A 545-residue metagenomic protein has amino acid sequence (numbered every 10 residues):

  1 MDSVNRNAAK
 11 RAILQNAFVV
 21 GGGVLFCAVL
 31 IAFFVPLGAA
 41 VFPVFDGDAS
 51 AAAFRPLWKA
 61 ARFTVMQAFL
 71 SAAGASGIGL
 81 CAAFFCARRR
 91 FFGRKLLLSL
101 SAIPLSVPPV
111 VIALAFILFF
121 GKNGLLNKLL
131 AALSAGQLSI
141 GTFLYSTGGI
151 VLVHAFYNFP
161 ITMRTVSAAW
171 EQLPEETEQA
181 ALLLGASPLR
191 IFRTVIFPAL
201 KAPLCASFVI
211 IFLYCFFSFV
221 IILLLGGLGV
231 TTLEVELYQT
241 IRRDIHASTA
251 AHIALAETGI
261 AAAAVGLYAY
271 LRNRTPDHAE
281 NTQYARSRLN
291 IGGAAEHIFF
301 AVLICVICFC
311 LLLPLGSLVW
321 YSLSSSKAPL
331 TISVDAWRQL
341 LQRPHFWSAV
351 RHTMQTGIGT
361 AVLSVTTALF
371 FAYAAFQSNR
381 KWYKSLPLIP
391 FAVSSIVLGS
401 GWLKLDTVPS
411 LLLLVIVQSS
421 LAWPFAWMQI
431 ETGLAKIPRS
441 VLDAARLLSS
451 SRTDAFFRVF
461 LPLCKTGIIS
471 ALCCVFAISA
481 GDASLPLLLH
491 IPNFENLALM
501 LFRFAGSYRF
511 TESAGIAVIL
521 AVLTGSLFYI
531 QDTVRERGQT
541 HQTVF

Functional and structural regions predicted by a protein language model:
M1-L14: Short, Lys/Arg-rich, polar N-terminal cytosolic tail immediately upstream of the first transmembrane signal-anchor
S3, L183, V534-F545: Short, charged juxtamembrane terminal tails flanking transmembrane helices
A9, G47-F54, I332-L341: A short amphipathic helical element positioned immediately N-terminal to and/or at the very start of a transmembrane
L14-D46, R55-E171, A199-G226, H252-A269 (+5 more regions): Membrane-water interface segments at the C-terminal ends of transmembrane alpha-helices in multi-pass inner-membrane
F54, L173-L200, D443-C464: Short helix-to-coil transition segments within interhelical loops that connect adjacent transmembrane helices
S187, P276-I291, P329-L340: Juxtamembrane inter-helical linkers in multi-pass membrane proteins
V220-I245, S326-L330, A483-F510, V544-F545: Glycine-rich helix-loop "coupling/hinge" segments at transmembrane-helix boundaries in multipass transporters
G266-C305, V544: Alpha-helical transmembrane segments of integral membrane proteins
